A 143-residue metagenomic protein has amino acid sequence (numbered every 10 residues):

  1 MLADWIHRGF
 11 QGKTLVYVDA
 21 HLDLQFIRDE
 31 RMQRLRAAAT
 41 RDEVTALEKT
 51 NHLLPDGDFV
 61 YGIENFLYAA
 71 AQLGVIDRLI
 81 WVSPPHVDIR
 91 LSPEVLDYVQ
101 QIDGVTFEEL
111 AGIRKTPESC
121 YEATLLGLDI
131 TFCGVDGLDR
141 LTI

Functional and structural regions predicted by a protein language model:
M1-I143: Conserved alpha-helical scaffold segments that buttress catalytic/binding sites
